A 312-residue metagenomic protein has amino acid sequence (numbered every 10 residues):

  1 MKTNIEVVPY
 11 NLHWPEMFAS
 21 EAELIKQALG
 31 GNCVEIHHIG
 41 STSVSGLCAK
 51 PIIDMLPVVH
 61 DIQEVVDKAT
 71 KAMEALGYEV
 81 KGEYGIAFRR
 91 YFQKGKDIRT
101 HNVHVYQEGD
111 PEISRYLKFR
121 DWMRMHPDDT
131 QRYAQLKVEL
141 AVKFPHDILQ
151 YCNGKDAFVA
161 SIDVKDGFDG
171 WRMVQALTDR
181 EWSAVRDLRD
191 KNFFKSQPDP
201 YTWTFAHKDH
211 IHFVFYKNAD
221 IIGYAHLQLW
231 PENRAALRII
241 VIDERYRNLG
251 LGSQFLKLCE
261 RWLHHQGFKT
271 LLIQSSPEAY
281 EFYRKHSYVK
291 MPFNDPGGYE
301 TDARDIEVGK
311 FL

Functional and structural regions predicted by a protein language model:
M1-H37: Helical scaffold of the NTase/Pol beta-like nucleotidyltransferase catalytic core
L24-Q63, D67: Active-site nucleotide-donor binding segment shared across nucleotidyl transfer reactions
G77-P111: Conserved catalytic core of two-metal-ion nucleotidyltransferases
R172-V185: A short beta-loop-alpha structural element at the N-terminal edge of CoA-dependent acyl/N-acetyltransferase catalytic
V214, D220-L229, R234-V241: Conserved beta-strand in the GNAT
I242, N248-R261: Conserved acetyl-CoA-binding loop-helix of GNAT-fold acetyltransferases
L256, L263-S276: Conserved GNAT acetyl-CoA-binding A-motif
S276-E278, H286, P296-L312: C-terminal "cap" of GNAT-fold acetyltransferases
